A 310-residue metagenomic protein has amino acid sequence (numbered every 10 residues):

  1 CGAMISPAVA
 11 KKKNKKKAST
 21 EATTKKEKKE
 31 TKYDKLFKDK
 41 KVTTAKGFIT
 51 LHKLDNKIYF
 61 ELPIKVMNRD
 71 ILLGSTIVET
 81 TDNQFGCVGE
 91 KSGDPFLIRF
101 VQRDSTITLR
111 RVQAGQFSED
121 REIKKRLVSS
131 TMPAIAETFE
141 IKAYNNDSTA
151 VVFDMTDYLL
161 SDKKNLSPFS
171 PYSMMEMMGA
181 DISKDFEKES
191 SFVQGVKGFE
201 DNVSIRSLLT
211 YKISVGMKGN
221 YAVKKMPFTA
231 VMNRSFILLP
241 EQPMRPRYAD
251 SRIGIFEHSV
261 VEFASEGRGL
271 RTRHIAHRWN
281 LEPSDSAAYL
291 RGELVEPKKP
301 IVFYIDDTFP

Functional and structural regions predicted by a protein language model:
C1-A10: N-terminal export/membrane-targeting signals
K12-Y59, P63-P310: Auxiliary tRNA-acceptor-end handling modules of aminoacyl-tRNA synthetases
